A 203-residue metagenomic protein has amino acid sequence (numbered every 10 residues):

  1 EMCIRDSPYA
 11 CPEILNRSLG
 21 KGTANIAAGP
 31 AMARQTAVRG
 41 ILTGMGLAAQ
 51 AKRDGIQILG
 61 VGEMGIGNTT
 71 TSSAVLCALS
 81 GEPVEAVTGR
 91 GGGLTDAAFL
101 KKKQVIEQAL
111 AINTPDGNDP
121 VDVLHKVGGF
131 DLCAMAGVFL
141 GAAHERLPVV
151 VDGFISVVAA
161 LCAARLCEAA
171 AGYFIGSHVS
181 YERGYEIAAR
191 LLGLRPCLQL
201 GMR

Functional and structural regions predicted by a protein language model:
M2-I4: Short, small-residue-biased leader/transition segments that mark boundaries at the very start of proteins
S7-A49, I106-V121, H125-K126: Small/polar-residue-rich loop-to-helix segments that shape phosphate-bearing ligand pockets
L19-N68, A74-P83, G91-T95: Glycine-rich, mobile lid/loop segments that gate access to catalytic sites or pores
L42, G46-R53, A78-E85, Q104-P115 (+3 more regions): Generic secondary-structure signature for well-ordered alpha-helical cores
L59, T70-A134: Phosphate/pyrophosphate-binding betaalpha-module
V61-M64, N68, F130-R165: Glycine-rich phosphate-binding loop
V87-G92, A171-G176, P196-R203: Short beta-alpha connecting loops at secondary-structure transitions that line or flank enzyme active sites
E182-R203: Internal helix-turn-beta structural module
